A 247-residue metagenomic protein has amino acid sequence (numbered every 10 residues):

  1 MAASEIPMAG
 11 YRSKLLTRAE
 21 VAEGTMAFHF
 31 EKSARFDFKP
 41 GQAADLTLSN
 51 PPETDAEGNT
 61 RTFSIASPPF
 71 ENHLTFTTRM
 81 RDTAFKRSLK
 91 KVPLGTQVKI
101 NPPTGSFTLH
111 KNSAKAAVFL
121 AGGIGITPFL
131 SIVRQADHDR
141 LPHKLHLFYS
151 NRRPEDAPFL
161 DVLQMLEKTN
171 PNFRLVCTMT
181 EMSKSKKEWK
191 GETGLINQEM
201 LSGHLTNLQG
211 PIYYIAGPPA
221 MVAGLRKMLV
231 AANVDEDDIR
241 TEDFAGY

Functional and structural regions predicted by a protein language model:
A2-T96, N151-R153, T180-E181: Ferredoxin-reductase
E5-Y11, F85, K144, F148 (+1 more regions): Reductase modules of NAD(P)H-dependent flavoproteins
G41, G125, P218: Short, conserved phosphate/pyrophosphate- and ester-handling motifs at nucleotide-, phospho-/glycolipid
P102-S113: A short, basic/flexible loop-to-alpha-helix module at the beginning of a structural domain
A114, H138-L145: Conserved S-adenosyl-L-methionine
A117-L120, Y214: Conserved beta-strand elements of the Class I
I126-H138: Histidine-anchored nucleotide/phosphate-binding helix
